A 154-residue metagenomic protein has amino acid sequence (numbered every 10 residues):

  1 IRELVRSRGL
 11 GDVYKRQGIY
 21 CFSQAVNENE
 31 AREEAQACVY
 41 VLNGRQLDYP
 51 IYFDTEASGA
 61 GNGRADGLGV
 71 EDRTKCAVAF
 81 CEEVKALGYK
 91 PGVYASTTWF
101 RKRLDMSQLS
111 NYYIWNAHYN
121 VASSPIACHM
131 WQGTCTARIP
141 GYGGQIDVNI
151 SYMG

Functional and structural regions predicted by a protein language model:
I1-Y14: Single conserved hydrophobic/aromatic residue that forms the stacking wall/gate of nucleotide- or nucleobase-binding
D12, V78-C81, M106: Short amphipathic alpha-helical segments and helix-helix/interface helices
K15-R16, Y40-L47, E82-Y89: Sec-exported extracytoplasmic/periplasmic mature domains
R16-F22, Y49-T55, K90-Y94, Y113-N116 (+1 more regions): Structural recognition of the beta-strand scaffold that forms the well-ordered cores of secreted hydrolase catalytic
Q24-E33, T98-K102: Acidic-and-aromatic substrate-binding clefts and catalytic sites of carbohydrate-active enzymes
N27-N43, S58-A79, E83: Alpha-helical scaffold elements lining the catalytic groove of polysaccharide deacetylases
V84, G88-R101: Aromatic-lined carbohydrate-recognition surfaces of secreted/lumenal glycan-active proteins
F100, D105-G154: Functionally critical loop-and-helix segments that line ligand-binding/catalytic clefts of soluble enzyme domains
